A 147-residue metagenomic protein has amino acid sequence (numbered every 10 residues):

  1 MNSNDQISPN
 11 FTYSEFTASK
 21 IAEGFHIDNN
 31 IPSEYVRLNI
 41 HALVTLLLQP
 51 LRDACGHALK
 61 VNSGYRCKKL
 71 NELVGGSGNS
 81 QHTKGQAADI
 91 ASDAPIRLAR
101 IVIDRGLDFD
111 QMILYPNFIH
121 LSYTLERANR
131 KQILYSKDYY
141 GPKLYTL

Functional and structural regions predicted by a protein language model:
M1-R52, D138-L147: Extracytoplasmic cell-surface/polysaccharide-interacting catalytic and binding patches
E15, K20, K69, V74 (+2 more regions): Solvent-exposed, flexible loop/coil residues
G24-D28, R52-L59, G85-D89: Generic detector of short, locally flexible boundary/turn motifs and exposed helical patches
S33-E34, L59-Y65, S92-I96: N-terminal start-of-chain detector that recognizes signal peptides and the immediate post-cleavage beginning
I40-L47, H57, L70, Q86 (+2 more regions): Amphipathic alpha-helical interface surfaces
T45-G75: Extended, low-complexity, intrinsically disordered C-terminal regulatory tails of eukaryotic serine/threonine kinases
N79, K84, A88, S92-L147: Catalytic cores and adjacent binding grooves of peptidoglycan-active enzymes
